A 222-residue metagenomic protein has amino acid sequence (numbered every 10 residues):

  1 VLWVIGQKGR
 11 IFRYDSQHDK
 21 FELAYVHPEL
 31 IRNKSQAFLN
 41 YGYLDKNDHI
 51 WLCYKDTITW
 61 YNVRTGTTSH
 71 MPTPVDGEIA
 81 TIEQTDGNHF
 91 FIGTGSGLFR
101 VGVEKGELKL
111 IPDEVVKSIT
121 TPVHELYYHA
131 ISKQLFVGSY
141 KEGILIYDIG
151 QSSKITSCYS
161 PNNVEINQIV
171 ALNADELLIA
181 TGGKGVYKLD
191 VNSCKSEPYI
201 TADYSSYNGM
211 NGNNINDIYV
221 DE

Functional and structural regions predicted by a protein language model:
V1-E222: Carboxylate-rich, polar loop motifs that coordinate divalent cations or form catalytic acidic clusters
